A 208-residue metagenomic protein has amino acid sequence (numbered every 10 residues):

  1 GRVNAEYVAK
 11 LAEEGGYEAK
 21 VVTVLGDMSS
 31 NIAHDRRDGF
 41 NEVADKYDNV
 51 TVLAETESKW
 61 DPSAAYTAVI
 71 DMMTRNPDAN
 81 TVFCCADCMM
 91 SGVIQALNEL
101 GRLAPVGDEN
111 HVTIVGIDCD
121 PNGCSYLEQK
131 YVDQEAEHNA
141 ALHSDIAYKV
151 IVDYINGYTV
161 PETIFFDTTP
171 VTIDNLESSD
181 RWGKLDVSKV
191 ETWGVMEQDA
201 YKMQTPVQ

Functional and structural regions predicted by a protein language model:
G1-A19, D35, A64-Y66, C119-G123 (+1 more regions): Hydrophobic alpha-helical segments within soluble ligand-binding/sensing domains
V3-Y7, N31-V50, A64, A68 (+1 more regions): Short, solvent-exposed amphipathic alpha-helices that sit in or adjacent to ligand/effector-binding or catalytic
Y7-G15, V43-Y47, D71-R75, A96-L103 (+4 more regions): Structured segments of extracytoplasmic/periplasmic soluble domains in secreted or envelope-associated proteins
A19, N80-T81, D133: Conserved acidic residues
K20, H111-T113, Y131: Proline-centered loop/turn at the N-terminus of a beta-strand
K20-V22, M73: Conserved beta-strand elements of the Class I
V24-M28, I32, E42-K46, L142-Q208: Hinge/cleft segment of the Venus flytrap/periplasmic-binding protein
F40, A54, S58-Y126: Hydrophobic alpha-helical
